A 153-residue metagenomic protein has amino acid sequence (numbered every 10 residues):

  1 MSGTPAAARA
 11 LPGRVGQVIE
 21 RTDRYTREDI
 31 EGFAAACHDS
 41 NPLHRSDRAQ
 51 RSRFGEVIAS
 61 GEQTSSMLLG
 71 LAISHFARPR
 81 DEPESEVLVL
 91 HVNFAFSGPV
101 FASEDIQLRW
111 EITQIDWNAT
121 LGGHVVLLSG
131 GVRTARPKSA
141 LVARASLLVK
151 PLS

Functional and structural regions predicted by a protein language model:
M1-V18, F96-S153: HotDog/MaoC-like acyl-thioester-processing domains
S2-H91: Hot-dog-fold acyl-thioester-processing enzymes
